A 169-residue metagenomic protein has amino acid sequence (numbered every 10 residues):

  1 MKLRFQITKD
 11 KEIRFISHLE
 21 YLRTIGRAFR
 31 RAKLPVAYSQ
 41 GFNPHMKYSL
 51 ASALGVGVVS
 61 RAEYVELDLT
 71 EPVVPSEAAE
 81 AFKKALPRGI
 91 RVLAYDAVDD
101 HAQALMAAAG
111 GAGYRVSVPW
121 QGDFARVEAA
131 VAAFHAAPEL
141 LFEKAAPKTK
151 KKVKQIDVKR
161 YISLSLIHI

Functional and structural regions predicted by a protein language model:
M1, S17, G26: Active-site-proximal cofactor/substrate-binding loop regions of enzyme domains
L3-T8, A112-V118: Short glycine-/aliphatic-rich beta-strand segments at the starts of folded cytosolic domains
Q6-T8, E12, I16-H18, R31: Extended, well-folded interaction surfaces typified by the phenylalanyl-tRNA synthetase beta subunit core
A37-L69: Short, charge-patterned binding micro-sites
R61-R115: Ordered, amphipathic secondary-structure segments that act as subunit-interaction surfaces in large macromolecular
V73-E80, G122-A130: Short, conserved charged micro-motifs
P119, R126-S163: Long, contiguous binding/interaction regions
I167-I169: Conserved small/polar residues in nucleotide/adenosyl-binding loops
